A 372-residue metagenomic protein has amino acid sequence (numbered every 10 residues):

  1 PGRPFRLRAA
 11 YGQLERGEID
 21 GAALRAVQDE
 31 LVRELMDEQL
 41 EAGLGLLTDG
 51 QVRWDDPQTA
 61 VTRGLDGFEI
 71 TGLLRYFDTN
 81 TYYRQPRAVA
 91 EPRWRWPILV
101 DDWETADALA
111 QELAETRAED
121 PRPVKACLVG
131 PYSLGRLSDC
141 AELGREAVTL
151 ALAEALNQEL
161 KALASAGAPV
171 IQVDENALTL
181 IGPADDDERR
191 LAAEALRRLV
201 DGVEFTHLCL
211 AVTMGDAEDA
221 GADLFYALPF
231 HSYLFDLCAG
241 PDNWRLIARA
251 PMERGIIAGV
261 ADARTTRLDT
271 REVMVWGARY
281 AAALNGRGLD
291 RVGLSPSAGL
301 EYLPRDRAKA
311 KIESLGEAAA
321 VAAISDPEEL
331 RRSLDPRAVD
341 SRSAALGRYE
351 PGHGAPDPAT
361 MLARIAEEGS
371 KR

Functional and structural regions predicted by a protein language model:
P1-R372: Domain-level signal for soluble alpha/beta catalytic cores
